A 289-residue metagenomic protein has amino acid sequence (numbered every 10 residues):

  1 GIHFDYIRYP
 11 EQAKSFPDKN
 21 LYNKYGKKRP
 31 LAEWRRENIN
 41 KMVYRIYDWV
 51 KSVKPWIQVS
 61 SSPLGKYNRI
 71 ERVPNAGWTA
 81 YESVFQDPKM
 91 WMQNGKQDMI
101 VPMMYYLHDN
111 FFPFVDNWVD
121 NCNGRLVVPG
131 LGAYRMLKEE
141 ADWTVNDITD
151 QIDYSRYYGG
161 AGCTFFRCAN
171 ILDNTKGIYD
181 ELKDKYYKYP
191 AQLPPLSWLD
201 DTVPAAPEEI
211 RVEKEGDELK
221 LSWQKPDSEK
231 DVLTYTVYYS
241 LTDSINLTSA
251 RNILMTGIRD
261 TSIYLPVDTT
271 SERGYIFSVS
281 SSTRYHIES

Functional and structural regions predicted by a protein language model:
G1-M90, N94-K96: Polysaccharide-binding and catalytic clefts of secreted carbohydrate-active enzymes
I57-G77, F114-D150: Active-site clefts of carbohydrate-active enzymes
F85-F111, R125-L199: Substrate-binding cleft of secreted/luminal carbohydrate-active enzymes
G177-D231, Y285-S289: Pro/Thr/Ser/Gly-rich low-complexity, intrinsically disordered linker/stalk tracts
P226-S249, G274: Solvent-exposed loop/turn segments flanking beta-strands in beta-repeat/beta-sandwich domains
I253-R259: Short beta-strand segments within Ig-like beta-sandwich modules, predominantly Fibronectin type-III
R259-L265: Short S/T/G- and acidic-enriched coil/turn segments that sit immediately N-terminal to beta-strands in beta-sandwich
P266-E288: Beta-strand-rich modules
